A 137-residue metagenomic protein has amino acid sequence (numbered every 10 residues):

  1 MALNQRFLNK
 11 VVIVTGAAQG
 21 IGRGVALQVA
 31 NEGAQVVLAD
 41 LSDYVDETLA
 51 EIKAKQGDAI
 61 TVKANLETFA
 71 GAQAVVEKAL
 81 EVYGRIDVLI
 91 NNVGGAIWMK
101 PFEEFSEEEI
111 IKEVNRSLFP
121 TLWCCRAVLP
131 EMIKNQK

Functional and structural regions predicted by a protein language model:
Q5-V37: Canonical Rossmann dinucleotide-binding motif of NAD(H)/NADP(H)-dependent dehydrogenases/reductases, specifically
K10, G57-D58, R85-I86, M132-K137: Active-site loop of short-chain dehydrogenase/reductase
E32, V82-Y83, K100, A127-Q136: A short helix-coil junction within the Rossmann-fold of NAD(P)-dependent oxidoreductases
K63-V75, E107: The beta1-alpha1 cofactor-binding region of Rossmann-like NAD(H)/NADP(H)-dependent oxidoreductases
V75, I90, P120, C124-V128: Hydrophobic positions on the long internal alpha-helix of Rossmann-like NAD(P)-dependent oxidoreductase domains
D87-V88, I111: Conserved catalytic-site loops of classical short-chain dehydrogenases/reductases
V93-W98: Conserved NAD(P)H cofactor-binding loop of Rossmann-fold oxidoreductase domains
E103-W123, K137: Catalytic Tyr-X3-Lys loop
